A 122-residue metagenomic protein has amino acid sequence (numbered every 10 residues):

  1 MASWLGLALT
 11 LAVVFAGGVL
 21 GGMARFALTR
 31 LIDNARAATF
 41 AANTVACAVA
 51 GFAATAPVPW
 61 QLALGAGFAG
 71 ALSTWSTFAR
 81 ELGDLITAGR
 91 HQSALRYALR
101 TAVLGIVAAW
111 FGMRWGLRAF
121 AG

Functional and structural regions predicted by a protein language model:
M1-G122: Membrane-interface helix-loop junctions in multi-pass transporters/channels
